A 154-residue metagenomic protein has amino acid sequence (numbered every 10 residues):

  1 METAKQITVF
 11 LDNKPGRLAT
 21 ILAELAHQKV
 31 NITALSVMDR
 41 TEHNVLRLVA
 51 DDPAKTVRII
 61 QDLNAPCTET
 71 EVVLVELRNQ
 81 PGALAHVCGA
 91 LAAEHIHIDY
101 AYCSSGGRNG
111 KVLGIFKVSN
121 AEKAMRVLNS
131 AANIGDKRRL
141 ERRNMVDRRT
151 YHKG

Functional and structural regions predicted by a protein language model:
M1-G154: A conserved regulatory-domain signal marking ACT and ACT-like small-molecule sensing domains and adjacent regulatory
